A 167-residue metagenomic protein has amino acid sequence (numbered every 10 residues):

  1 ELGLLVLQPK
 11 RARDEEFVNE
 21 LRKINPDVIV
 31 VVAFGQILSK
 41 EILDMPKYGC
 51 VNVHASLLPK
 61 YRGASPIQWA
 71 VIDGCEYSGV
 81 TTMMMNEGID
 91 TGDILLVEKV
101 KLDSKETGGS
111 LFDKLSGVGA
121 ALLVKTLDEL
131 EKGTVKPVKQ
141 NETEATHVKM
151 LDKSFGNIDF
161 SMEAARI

Functional and structural regions predicted by a protein language model:
E1-R166: One-carbon transfer enzymes
